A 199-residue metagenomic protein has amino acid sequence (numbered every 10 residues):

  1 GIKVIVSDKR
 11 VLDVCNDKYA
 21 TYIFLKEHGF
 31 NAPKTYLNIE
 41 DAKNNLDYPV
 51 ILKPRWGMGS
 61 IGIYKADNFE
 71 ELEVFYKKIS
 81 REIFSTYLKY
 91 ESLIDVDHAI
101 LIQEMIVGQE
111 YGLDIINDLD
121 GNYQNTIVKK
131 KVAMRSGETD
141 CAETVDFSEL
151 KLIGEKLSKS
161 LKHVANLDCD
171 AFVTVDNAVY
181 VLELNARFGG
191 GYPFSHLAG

Functional and structural regions predicted by a protein language model:
G1-V4: ATP-binding N-terminal substructure of ATP-dependent carboxylate-amine bond-forming enzymes
V6-N16: A short, structured active-site edge motif that brings together acidic residues
R10, N38, A171: Residue-level "edge-of-site" marker
V14-I100, V107, L119-D120: Active-site nucleotide/adenylate-binding loops and adjacent lid/helix of ATP-dependent enzymes
W56-G57, M105-Q109, K162-A165: A short catalytic or substrate-binding loop motif that flags glycine-/basic-rich loops and adjacent residues that bind
S60, V132-A142, N185-A198: Glycine-rich phosphate/pyrophosphate-binding beta-alpha loops
Y76-E155, V173-V175, V179-Y180: Phosphate-binding site of ATP-dependent enzymes
L113, K159-F194: Conserved metal-phosphate-binding beta-hairpin within the catalytic cores of diverse ATP-dependent phosphoryl-transfer
